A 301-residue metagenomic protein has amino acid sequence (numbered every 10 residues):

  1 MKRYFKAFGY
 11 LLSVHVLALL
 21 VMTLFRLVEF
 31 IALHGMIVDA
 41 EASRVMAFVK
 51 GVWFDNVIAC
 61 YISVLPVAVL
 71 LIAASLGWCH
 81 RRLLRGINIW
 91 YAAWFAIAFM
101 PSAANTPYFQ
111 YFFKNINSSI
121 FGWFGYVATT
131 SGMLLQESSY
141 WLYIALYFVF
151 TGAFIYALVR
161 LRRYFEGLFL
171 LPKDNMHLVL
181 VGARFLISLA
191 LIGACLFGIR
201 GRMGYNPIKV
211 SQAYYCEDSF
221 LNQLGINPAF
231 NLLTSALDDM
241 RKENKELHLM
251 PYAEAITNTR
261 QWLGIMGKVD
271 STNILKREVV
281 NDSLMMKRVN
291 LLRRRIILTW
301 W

Functional and structural regions predicted by a protein language model:
K2-N244: Transmembrane and membrane-interface helices of multi-pass, inner-membrane envelope-modifying transferases
G204-W301: Soluble catalytic regions of membrane-associated enzymes that act on cell-envelope and secretory-pathway components
